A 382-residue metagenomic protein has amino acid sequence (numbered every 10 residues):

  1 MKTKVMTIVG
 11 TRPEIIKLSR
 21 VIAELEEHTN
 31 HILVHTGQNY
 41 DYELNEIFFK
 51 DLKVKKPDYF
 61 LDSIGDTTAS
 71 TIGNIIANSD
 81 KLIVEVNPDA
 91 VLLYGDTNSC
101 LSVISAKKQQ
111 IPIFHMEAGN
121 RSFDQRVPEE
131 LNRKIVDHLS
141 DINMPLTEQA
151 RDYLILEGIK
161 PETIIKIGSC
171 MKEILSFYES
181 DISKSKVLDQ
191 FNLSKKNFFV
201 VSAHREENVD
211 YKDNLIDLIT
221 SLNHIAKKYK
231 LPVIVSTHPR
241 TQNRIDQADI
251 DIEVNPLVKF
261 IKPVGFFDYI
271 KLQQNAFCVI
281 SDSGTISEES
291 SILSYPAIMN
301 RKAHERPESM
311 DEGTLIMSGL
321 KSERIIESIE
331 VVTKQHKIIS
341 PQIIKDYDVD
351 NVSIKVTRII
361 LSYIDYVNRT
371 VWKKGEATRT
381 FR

Functional and structural regions predicted by a protein language model:
M6-V9, E14-E24, F48, F60-I159: Active-site and donor-binding regions of nucleotide-sugar-utilizing enzymes
N30-T71: Conserved nucleotide-sugar phosphate-binding/catalytic loop shared by glycosyltransferases and other
Q38-D41, E46-F48, S183-N275, K374: Donor-nucleotide binding loops and adjacent catalytic segments primarily of GT-B fold Leloir glycosyltransferases
Q38-E43, D62, L139-N214: A nucleotide-sugar donor-handling region in carbohydrate enzymes
S79, I83, K271-A276: Short alpha-helical donor nucleotide-sugar binding micro-motif in glycosyltransferases
L93-Y94, C100-V103, H115-M116, N143 (+1 more regions): A donor-sugar binding/catalytic signature common to diverse glycosyltransferases and related nucleotide-sugar
R306-V332, I339-I354: Change "using UDP/GDP/dTDP sugars" to "using nucleotide sugars
K334-R382: C-terminal amphipathic helix plus adjacent low-complexity, charged tail appended to glycosyltransferase catalytic
